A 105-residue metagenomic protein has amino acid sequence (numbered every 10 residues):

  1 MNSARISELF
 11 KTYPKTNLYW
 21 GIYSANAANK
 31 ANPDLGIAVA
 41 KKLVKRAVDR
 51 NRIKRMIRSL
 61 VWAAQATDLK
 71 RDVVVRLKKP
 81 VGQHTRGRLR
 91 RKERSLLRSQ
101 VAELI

Functional and structural regions predicted by a protein language model:
M1-I105: Positively charged, solvent-exposed patches that mediate nucleic-acid binding
